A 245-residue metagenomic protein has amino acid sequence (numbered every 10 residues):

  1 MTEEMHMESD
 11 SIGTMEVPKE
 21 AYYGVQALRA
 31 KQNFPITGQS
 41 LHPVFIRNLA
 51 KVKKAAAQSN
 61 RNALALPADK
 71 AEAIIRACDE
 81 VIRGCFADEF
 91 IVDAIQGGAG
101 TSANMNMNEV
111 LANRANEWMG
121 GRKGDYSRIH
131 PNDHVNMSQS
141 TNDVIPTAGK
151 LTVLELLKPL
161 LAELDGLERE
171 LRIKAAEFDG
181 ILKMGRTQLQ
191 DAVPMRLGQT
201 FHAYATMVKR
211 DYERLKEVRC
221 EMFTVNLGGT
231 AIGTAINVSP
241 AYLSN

Functional and structural regions predicted by a protein language model:
M1-N245: Conserved, well-structured ligand/cofactor-binding cores
